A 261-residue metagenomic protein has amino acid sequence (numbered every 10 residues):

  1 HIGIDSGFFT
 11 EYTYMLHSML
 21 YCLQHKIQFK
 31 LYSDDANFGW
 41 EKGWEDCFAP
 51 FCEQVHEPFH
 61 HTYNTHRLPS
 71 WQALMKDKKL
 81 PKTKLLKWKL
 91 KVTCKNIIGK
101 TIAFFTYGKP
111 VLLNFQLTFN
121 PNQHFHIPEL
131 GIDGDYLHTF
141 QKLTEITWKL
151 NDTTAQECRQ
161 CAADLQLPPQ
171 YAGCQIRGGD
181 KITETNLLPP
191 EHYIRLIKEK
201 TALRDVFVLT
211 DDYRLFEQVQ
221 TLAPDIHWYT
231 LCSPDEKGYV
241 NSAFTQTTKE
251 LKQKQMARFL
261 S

Functional and structural regions predicted by a protein language model:
H1-R204: Secretory-pathway glycan-assembly enzymes, especially type II membrane glycosyltransferases that use nucleotide-sugar
R204-S261: Donor-binding and catalytic core of enzymes assembling or modifying cell-surface/extracellular glycoconjugates
